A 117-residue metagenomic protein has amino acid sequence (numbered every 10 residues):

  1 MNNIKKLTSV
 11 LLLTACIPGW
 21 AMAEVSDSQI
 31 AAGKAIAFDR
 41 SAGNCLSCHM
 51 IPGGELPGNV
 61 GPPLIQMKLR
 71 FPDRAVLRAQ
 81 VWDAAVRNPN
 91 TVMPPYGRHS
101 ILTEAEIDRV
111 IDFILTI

Functional and structural regions predicted by a protein language model:
M1-K6: Positively charged n-region of N-terminal signal peptides that target proteins for export
S9-G19: Bacterial N-terminal signal peptides
G19-R40: Electrostatic cytochrome c docking/interface patches
A31-A35, A75, A79, D108 (+1 more regions): Solvent-exposed, polar/charged alpha-helical surfaces in well-ordered, non-transmembrane soluble domains, broadly
F38, L46-W82, R98: Gly/Gly-Pro-rich "capping" loops immediately C-terminal to redox-active cysteine motifs in periplasmic/lumenal
G43: Cys/His-enriched microdomains
Q80, V86, R98-I117: C-terminal capping alpha-helices of c-type cytochrome domains
